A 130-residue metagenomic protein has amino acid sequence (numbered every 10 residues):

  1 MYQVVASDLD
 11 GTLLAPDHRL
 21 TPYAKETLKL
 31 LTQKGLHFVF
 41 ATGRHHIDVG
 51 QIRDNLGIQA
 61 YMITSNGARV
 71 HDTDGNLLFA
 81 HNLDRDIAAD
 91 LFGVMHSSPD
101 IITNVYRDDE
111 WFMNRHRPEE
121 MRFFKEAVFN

Functional and structural regions predicted by a protein language model:
Y2-D17, L91: Asp-based phosphoryl-transfer active-site loop
T21-Y23, D84-R85: Charged helix-capping and loop-helix junction motifs
Y23-G35, D90, V94: Catalytic-core regions built around general acid/base machinery
L28-Q51, N66, N104-R107: Substrate-recognition element of Asp-dependent hydrolases with the DxDx(T/V) motif
Q51-I58, H116-E120: Glycine-rich loop at the start of a catalytic domain that most often binds anionic cofactors/ligands
A68-N130: HAD-like small-molecule phosphatases
